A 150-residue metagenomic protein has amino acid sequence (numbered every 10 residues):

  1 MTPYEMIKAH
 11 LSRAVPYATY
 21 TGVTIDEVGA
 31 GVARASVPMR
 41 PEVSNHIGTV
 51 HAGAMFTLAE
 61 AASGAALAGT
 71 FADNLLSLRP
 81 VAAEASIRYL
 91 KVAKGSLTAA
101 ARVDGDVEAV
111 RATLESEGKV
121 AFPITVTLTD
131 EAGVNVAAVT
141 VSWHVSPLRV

Functional and structural regions predicted by a protein language model:
M1-P16: Extreme N-terminal tail/first-helix region
Y17, G31, R79-V81, G95 (+1 more regions): Residue-level preference for beta-strand/loop junctions
T19-I25, A83-Y89, A109-R111: Short structured motifs
Y20-V50: Catalytic strand-loop segment that frames the active site of acyl-thioester-processing enzymes
T24, S86-R88, A100-R102, T127 (+1 more regions): Residues located in well-ordered beta-strands
P38, E42-G64, L76-S77: Hot-dog-fold acyl-thioester-processing enzymes
A66-G105: Hydrophobic beta-strand-centered segment that forms part of the acyl-chain substrate-binding groove
A93-K94, D104-V150: HotDog/MaoC-like acyl-thioester-processing domains
